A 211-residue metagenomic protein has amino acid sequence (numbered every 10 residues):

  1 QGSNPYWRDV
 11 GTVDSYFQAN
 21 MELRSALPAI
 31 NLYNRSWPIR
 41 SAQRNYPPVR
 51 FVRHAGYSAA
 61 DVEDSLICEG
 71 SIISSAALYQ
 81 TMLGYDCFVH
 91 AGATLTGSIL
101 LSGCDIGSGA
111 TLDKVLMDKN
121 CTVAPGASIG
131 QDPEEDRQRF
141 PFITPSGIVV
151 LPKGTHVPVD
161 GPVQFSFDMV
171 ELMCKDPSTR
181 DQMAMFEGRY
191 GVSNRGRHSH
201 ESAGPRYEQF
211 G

Functional and structural regions predicted by a protein language model:
Q1-G211: Left-handed beta-helix
